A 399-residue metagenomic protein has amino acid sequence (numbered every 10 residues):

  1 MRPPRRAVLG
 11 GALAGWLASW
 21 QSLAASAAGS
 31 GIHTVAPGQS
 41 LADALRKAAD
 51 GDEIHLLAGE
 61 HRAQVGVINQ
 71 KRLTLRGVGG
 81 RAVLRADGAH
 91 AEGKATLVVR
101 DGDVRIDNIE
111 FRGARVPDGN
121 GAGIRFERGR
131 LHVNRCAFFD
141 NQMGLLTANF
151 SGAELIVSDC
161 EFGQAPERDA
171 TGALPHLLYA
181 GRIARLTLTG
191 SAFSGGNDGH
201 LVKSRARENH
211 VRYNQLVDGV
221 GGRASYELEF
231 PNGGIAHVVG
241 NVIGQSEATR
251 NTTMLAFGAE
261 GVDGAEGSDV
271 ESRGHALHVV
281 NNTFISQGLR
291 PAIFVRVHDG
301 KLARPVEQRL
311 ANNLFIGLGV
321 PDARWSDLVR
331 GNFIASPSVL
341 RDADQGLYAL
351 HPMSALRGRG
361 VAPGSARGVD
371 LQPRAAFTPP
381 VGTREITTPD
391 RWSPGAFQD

Functional and structural regions predicted by a protein language model:
M1-G15: N-terminal secretory signal peptides and thylakoid transit peptides that target proteins across membranes
W20-H33: C-terminal segment of N-terminal export signals and the immediately downstream linker at the start of the mature
A28, R76-G77, R330-F333: Short, conserved catalytic or adaptor-binding loops enriched in Gly and charged residues
S30-L57, H61-R62, S354, S393: Acidic Gly/Asp/Thr-rich repetitive segments characteristic of extracellular carbohydrate-active and adhesion proteins
V35, L75, L84, I106 (+3 more regions): Bulky hydrophobic/aromatic "packing anchor" residues in well-ordered structure
D50-H55, R62-A86, V99-D107: Beta-solenoid repeat scaffold
V65-G66, V83-R100, F111-A349, P363-A366 (+1 more regions): Glycine- and acidic/polar-rich repeat regions and solenoidal domains
M353-D399: Surface beta-loop-beta hairpin patches that serve as ligand-binding interfaces in beta-rich domains
